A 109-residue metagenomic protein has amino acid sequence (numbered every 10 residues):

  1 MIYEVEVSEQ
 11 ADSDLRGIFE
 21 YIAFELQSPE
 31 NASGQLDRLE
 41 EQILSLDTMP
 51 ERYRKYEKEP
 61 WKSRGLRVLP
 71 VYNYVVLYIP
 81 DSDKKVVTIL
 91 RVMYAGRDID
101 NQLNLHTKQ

Functional and structural regions predicted by a protein language model:
M1-K62, K108-Q109: Basic, Lys/Arg-enriched alpha-helical interface segments
M49-D83: Basic/aromatic recognition patch in beta-strand/loop cores that engages polyanionic ligands
V71-V75, I79-Q109: Enriched for short, Lys/Arg-rich terminal
